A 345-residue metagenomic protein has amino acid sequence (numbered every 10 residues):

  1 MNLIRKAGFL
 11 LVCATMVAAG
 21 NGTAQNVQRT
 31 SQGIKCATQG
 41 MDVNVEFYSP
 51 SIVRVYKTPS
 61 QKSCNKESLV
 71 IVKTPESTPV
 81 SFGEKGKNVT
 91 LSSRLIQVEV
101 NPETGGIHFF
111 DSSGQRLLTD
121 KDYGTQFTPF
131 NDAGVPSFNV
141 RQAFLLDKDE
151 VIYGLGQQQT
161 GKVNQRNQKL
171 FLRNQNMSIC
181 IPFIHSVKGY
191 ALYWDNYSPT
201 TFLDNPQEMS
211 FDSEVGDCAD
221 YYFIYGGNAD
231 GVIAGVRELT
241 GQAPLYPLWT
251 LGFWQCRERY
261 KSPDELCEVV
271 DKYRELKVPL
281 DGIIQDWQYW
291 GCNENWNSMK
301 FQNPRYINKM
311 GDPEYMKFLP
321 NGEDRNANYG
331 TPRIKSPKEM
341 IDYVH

Functional and structural regions predicted by a protein language model:
M1-N26: Bacterial Sec-dependent N-terminal signal peptides
T23-Q39: Short N-terminal segments immediately surrounding and downstream of signal-peptide cleavage
N26, D42-N44, S81, Q97-E99 (+1 more regions): Short, surface-exposed charged micro-motifs
V27, S31, E46-V89, F127-F130: A low-complexity, Ser/Thr/Gly/Pro-enriched, surface-exposed linker/loop concept that marks segments flanking
T38-Q39, Y48, S186: A short, compositionally biased micro-patch
G40-D42, S63-C64, Q97, R116: Short, mixed charged/polar active-site loops that provide acid/base catalysis or chelate metal/phosphate cofactors
E84-T250, R257-R259, P263-E265, V270-E275: Catalytic and substrate-binding clefts that recognize carbohydrates or anionic sugar/phosphate headgroups
P244-H345: Aromatic-lined carbohydrate-binding/catalytic grooves of carbohydrate-active enzymes
